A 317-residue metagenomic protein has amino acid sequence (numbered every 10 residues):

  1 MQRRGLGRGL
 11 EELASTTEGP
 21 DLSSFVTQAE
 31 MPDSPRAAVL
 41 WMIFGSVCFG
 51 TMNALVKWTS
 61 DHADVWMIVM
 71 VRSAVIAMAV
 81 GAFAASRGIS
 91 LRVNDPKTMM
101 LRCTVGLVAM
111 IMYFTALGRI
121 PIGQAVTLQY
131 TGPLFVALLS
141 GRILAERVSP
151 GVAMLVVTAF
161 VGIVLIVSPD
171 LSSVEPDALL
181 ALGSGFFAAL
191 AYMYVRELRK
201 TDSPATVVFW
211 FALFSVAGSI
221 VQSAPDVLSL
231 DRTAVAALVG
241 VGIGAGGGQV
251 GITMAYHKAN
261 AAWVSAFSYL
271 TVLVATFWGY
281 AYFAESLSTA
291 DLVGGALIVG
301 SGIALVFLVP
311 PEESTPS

Functional and structural regions predicted by a protein language model:
E18-M67, S172-E197, P316-S317: Glycine-/small-residue-enriched transmembrane alpha-helix faces in small-molecule transporters and effluxers
P20-F25, A37-A38, H62-V108, F187-A191 (+2 more regions): Transmembrane alpha-helices of multi-pass small-molecule transport proteins
R36-G45, A84-M112, P176-S184, S223 (+1 more regions): Loop-to-transmembrane-helix transition segments
K57, V80, D170-L230, A234-G240 (+2 more regions): Transmembrane alpha-helical segments that form core, pore/gating elements of small-molecule transporters/exporters
V75-A79, L128-R142, V157, L213-G218 (+3 more regions): Alpha-helical transmembrane segments of compact multi-pass small-molecule transporters, enriched in specific families
V126-T131, L198-L213, Q249-Y280: Helix-helix packing/entry segments at the starts of transmembrane helices
G151-V167, S184, A188, A290-V309: Hydrophobic transmembrane alpha-helices of multi-pass small-molecule transport proteins
L273-S317: C-terminal-most transmembrane helix of multi-pass membrane proteins
